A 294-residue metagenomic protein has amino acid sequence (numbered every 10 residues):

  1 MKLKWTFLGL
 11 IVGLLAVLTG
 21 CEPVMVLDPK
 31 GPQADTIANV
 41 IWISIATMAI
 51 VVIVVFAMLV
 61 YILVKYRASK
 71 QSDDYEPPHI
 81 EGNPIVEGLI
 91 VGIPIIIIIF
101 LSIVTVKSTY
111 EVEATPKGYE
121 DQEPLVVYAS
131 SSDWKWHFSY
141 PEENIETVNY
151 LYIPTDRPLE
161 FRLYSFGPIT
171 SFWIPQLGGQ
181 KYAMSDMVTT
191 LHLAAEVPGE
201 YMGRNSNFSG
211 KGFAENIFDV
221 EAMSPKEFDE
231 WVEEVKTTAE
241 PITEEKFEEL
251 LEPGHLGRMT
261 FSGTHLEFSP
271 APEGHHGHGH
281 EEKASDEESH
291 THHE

Functional and structural regions predicted by a protein language model:
M1-L8: Bacterial N-terminal signal peptides that target proteins for export
G13, A49-Y61, G92-S102: Hydrophobic alpha-helical transmembrane segments of multi-pass integral membrane proteins
V17-G20: C-terminal motif of bacterial Sec signal peptides marking the signal peptidase cleavage site
P23-N39, Y66-E294: Non-transmembrane, membrane-proximal soluble domains of secreted or membrane proteins
Q33-K70: Membrane-embedded alpha-helical segments of integral membrane proteins
